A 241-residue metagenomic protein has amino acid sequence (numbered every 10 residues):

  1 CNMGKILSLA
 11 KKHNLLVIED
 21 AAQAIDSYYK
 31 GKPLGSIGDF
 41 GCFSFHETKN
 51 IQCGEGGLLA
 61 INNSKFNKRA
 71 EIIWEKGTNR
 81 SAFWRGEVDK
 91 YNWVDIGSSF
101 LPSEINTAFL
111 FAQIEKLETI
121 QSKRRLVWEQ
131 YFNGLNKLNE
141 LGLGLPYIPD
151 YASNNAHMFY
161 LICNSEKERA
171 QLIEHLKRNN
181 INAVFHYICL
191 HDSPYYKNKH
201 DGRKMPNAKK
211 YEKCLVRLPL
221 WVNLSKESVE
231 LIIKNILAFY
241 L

Functional and structural regions predicted by a protein language model:
C1-I6, H13-S44: Conserved PLP phosphate-binding loop immediately N-terminal to the Schiff-base lysine helix in PLP-dependent enzymes
C1-S8, K12, Y28, S64-L241: PLP-dependent aminotransferase class I/II
V17-E19, I61, F185: Hydrophobic residues in well-ordered beta-strands that form the structural core
A21, S44-E47, E87, S98: Generic hydrophobic-segment detector
Q23-I25, K49-I51, E129: Short gly/pro/ser/thr-enriched loop/turn and capping motifs at secondary-structure boundaries
S36-N79, E104: Active-site PLP attachment segment
